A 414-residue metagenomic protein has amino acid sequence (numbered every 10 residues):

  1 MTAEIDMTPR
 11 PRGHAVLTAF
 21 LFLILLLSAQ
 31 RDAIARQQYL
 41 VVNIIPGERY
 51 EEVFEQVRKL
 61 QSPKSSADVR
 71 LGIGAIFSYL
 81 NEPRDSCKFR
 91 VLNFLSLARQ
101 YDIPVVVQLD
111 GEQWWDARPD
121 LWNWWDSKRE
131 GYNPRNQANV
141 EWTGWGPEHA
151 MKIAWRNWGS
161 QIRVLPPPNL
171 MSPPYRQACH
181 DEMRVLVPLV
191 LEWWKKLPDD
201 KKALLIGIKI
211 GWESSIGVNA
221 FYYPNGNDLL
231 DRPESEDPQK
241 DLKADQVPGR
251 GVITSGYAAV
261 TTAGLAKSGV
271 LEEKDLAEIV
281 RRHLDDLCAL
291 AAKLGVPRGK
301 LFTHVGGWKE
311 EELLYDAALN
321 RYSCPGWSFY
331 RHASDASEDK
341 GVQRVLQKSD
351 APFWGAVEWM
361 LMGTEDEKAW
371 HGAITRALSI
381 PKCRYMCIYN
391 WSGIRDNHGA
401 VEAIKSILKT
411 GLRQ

Functional and structural regions predicted by a protein language model:
T18-S28: Bacterial N-terminal signal peptides
R36-V41, D68-G74, D102-V106, L205-K209 (+4 more regions): Structural preference for beta-strand elements that scaffold enzyme active sites
I44-E48, A75-D85, R163-V185, A266-R281 (+3 more regions): The substrate-binding groove and active-site-proximal loops of carbohydrate-active enzymes, especially glycoside
F54-N157, L284-L287: Aromatic-lined substrate-binding rim segments of carbohydrate-active enzymes
V57-D68, L92-D102, D316-N320, G341-D350 (+1 more regions): Acidic (Asp/Glu)-rich catalytic clusters
P104-D116, G326-Q414: Substrate-binding cleft of secreted/luminal carbohydrate-active enzymes
P134-D316: Polysaccharide-binding and catalytic clefts of secreted carbohydrate-active enzymes
